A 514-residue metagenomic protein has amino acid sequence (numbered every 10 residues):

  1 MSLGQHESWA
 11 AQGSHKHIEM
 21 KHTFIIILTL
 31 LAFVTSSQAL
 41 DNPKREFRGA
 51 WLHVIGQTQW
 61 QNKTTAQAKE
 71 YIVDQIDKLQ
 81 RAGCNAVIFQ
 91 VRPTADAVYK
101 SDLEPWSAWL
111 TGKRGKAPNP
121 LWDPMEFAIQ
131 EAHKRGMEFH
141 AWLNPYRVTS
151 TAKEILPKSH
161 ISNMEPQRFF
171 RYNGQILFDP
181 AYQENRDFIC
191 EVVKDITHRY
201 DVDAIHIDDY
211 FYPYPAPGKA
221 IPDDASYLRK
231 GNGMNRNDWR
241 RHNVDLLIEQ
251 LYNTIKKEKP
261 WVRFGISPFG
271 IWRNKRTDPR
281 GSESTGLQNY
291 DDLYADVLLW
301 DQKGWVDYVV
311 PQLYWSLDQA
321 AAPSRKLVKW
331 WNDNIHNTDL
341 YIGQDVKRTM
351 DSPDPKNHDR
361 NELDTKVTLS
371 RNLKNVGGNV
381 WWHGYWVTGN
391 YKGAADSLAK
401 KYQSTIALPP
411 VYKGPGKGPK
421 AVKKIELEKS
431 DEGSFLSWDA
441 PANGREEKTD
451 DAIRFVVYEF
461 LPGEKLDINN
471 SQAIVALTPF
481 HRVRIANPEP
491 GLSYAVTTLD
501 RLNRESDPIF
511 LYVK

Functional and structural regions predicted by a protein language model:
W51-H53, Q57-A66, E70, A141 (+2 more regions): Active-site-adjacent "subsite" loops/lids of carbohydrate-active enzymes
E70-D96: Catalytic domains of carbohydrate-active enzymes, especially glycoside hydrolases
A97-G112, R147-N173, Y210-N232, R276-L287: Aromatic- and acidic-residue-enriched segments that line the glycan-binding/catalytic groove of carbohydrate-active
E138-V148, H206-D209, R240-N289, D339-K347: Aromatic-lined carbohydrate-recognition surfaces of secreted/lumenal glycan-active proteins
Y294-A320, T338-P415: Substrate-binding cleft of secreted/luminal carbohydrate-active enzymes
G393-T449, N503-K514: Pro/Thr/Ser/Gly-rich low-complexity, intrinsically disordered linker/stalk tracts
P441-N469: Solvent-exposed loop/turn segments flanking beta-strands in beta-repeat/beta-sandwich domains
I485-E505: Beta-strand-rich modules
